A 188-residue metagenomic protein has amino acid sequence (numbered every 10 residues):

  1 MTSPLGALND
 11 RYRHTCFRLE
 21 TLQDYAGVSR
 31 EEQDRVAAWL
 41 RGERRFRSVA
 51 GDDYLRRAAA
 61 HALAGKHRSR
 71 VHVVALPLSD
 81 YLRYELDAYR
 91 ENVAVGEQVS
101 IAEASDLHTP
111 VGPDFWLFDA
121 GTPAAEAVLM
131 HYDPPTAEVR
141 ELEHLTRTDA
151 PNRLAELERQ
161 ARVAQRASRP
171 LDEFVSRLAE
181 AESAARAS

Functional and structural regions predicted by a protein language model:
M1-V74: PLD-like (HKD) phosphodiesterase/transphosphatidyltransferase domain
Y12, L63, N92-V95, P110 (+1 more regions): A generic structural signal for short, non-catalytic loop/turn and secondary-structure boundary residues
F17-T21, S69-H72, Q98-E103, L117 (+1 more regions): A structural signal for short, well-ordered beta-strand segments and their strand-loop junctions that often border
Y25-G27, S105-P110, N152-R153: A short acidic, often aromatic-flanked loop/helix-cap motif at beta-alpha or helix-coil junctions that lines enzyme
A26-V28, L78-Y81, T136-V139: Short catalytic/ligand-binding loop motif for oxyanion handling, primarily in non-cytosolic enzymes, centered on
L76-G112: HKD-type phospholipase D/PLD-like phosphodiesterase module
D106-R147: HKD (HxKxxxxD) catalytic microenvironment of the phospholipase D
P134-S188: Signature of lipid phosphatidyltransferase scaffolds
